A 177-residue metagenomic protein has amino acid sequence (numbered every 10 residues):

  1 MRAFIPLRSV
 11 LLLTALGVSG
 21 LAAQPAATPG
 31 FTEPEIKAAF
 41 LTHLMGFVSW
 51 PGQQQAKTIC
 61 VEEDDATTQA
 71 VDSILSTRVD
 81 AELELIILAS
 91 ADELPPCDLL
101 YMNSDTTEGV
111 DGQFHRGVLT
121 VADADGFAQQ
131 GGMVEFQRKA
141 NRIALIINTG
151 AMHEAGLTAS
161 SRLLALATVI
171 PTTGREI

Functional and structural regions predicted by a protein language model:
R2-R8, L12, G20-I177: Short hydrophobic alpha-helices and adjacent helix-cap/hinge residues
